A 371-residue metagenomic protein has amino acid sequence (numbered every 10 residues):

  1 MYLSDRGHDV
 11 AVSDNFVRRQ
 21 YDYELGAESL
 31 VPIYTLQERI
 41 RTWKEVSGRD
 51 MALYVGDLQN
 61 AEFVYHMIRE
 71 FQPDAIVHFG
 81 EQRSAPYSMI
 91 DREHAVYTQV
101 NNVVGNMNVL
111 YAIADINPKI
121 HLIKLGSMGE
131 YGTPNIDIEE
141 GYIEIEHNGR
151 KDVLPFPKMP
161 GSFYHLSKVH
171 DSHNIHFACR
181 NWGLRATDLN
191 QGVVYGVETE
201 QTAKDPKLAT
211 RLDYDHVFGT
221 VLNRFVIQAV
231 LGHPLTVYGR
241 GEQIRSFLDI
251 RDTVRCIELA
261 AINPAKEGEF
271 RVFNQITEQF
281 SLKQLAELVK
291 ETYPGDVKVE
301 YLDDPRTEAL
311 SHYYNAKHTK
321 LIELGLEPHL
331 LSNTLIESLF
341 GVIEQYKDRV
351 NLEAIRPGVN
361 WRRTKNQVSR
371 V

Functional and structural regions predicted by a protein language model:
M1-V197, Q345, N360-R363: N-terminal Rossmann-like NAD(P)+-binding domain of SDR-like oxidoreductases, especially those catalyzing
Y2-D5, A229-V371: C-terminal substrate-binding subdomain of Rossmann-fold SDR/epimerase-dehydratase oxidoreductases
R41-R49, I143-L154, V194, E198-E200 (+4 more regions): A short C-terminal helix-loop "cap" of Rossmann-like NAD(P)-dependent dehydrogenase/epimerase domains
Q99-V103, Y164-H165, D215-G219, F247-I250 (+3 more regions): Short, solvent-exposed loop/helix junctions and linker helices that flank or host conserved functional motifs
N106, L110, I175, L222 (+2 more regions): Short-chain dehydrogenase/reductase
V169, W182-L184, V194-N223, L231-H233 (+4 more regions): Glycine/proline-rich active-site loop of Rossmann-fold NAD(P)-dependent oxidoreductases
H170-A178, F225, L285, V289: Hydrophobic alpha-helix immediately C-terminal to the catalytic Tyr-X-X-X-Lys motif of short-chain
